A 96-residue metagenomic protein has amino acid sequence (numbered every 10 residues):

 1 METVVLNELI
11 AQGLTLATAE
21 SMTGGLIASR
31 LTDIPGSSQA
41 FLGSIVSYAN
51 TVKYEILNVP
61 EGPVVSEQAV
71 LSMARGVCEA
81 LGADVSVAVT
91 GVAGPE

Functional and structural regions predicted by a protein language model:
M1-E96: Short alpha-helical segments enriched in small residues
